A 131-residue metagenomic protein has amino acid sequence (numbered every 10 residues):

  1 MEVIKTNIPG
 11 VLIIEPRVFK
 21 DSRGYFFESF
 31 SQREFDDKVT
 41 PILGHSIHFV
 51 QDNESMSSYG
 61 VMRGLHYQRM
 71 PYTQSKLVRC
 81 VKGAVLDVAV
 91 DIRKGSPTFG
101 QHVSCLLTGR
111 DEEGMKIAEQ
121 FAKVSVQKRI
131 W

Functional and structural regions predicted by a protein language model:
M1-D111: Non-catalytic, conserved peripheral segments adjacent to functional cores
L107-W131: Conserved metal-binding segment of the jelly-roll/cupin
